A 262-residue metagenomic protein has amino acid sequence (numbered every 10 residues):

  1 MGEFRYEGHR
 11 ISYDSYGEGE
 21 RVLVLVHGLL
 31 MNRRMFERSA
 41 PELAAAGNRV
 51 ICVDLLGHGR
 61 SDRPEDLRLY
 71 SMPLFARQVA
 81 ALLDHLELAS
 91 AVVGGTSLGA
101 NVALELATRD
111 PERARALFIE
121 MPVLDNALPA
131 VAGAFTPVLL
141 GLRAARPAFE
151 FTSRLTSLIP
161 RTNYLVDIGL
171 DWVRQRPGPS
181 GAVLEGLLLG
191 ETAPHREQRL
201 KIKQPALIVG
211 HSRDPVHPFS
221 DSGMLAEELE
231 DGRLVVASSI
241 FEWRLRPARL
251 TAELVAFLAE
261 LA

Functional and structural regions predicted by a protein language model:
H9-D62: Conserved HGGG/HGGXW glycine-rich cap/lid loop of the alpha/beta-hydrolase fold
L55-G94: Active-site loop/oxyanion-hole signature of alpha/beta-hydrolase fold enzymes
G95-G99, A103: Gly/Ala-rich beta-loop-alpha elbow adjacent to hydrolase catalytic centers
L104, T108-A144: Flexible "cap/lid" loop of the alpha/beta hydrolase fold
I168-E197: Hydrophobic, aromatic-rich cap/lid helix
I202, I208-G210: Short beta-strand/loop motif that positions the catalytic acidic residue of the alpha/beta-hydrolase fold
P215-D221: Conserved alpha/beta-hydrolase "acid-adjacent" motif
D231-A262: Catalytic active-site module of serine/aspartate enzymes centered on a nucleophile-bearing elbow/loop
